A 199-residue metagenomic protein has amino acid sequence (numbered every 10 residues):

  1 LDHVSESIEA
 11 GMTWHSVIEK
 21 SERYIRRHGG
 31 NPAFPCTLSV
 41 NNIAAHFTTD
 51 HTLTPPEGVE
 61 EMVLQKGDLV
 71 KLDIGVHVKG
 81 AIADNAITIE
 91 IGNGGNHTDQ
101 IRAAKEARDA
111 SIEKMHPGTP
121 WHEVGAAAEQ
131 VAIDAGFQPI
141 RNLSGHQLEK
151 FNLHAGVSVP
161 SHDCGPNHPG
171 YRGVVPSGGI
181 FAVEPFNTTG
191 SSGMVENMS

Functional and structural regions predicted by a protein language model:
L1-S199: Active-site neighborhoods and metal-handling regions in enzymes and metal-associated proteins
